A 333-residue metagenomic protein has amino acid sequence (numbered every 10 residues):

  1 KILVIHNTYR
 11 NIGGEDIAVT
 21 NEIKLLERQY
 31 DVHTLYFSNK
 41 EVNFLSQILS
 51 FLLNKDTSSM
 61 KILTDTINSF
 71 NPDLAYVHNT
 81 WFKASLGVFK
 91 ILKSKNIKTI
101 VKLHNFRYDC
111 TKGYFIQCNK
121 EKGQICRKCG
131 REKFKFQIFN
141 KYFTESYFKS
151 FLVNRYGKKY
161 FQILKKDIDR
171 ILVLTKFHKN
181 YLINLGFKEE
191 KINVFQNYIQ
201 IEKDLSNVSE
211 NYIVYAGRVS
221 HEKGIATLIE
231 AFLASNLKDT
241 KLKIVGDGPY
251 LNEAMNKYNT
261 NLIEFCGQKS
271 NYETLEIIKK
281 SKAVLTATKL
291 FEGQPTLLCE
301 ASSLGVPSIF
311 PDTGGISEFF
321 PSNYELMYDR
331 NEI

Functional and structural regions predicted by a protein language model:
R127-D204, F265: Donor nucleotide-sugar binding/catalytic pocket of nucleotide-sugar-dependent glycosyltransferases
L172, N197, L205-K223, I229-L233 (+1 more regions): Conserved donor-binding/catalytic core segment of Leloir-type glycosyltransferases
N252-Y272: Nucleotide-activated donor-binding/catalytic signature segment of Leloir-type glycosyltransferases, i.e., the conserved
Q268, E276-S281: Short alpha-helical donor nucleotide-sugar binding micro-motif in glycosyltransferases
L275, L298-S303, S317-E318: Short alpha-helical segment that forms part of, or immediately flanks, the ligand-binding pocket in carbohydrate-active
K279-G293, V306: Acidic donor-binding loop of glycosyltransferase active sites
K289, V306, F310-S317, R330: Short glycine-rich donor-binding/catalytic loop of glycosyltransferases that coordinates the nucleotide-sugar
S317-I333: Change "using UDP/GDP/dTDP sugars" to "using nucleotide sugars
